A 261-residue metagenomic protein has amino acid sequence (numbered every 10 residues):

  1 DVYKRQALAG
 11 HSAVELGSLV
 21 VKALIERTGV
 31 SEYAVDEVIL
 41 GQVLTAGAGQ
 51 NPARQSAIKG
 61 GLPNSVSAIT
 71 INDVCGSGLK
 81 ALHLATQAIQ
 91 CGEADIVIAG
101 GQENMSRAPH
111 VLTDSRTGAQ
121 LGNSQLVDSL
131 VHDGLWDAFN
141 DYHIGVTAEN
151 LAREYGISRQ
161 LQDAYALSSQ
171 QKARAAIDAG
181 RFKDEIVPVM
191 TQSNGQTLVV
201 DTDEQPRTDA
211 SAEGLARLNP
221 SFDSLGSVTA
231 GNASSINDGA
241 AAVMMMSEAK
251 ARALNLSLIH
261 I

Functional and structural regions predicted by a protein language model:
V2-Q6, I259-I261: Conserved small/polar residues in nucleotide/adenosyl-binding loops
K4-R5, Q50-N51, R107-T113: Short acidic, glycine/serine/threonine-rich loops at helix termini
A9-L19, R27, L161-L254: N-terminal extracellular/periplasmic Venus flytrap/periplasmic-binding protein-like
H11, Q42-V97, F139-H143, D209-S235: Conserved catalytic cysteine-centered active-site region of acyl-thioester-dependent Claisen-condensing enzymes
G17, V21, T28-V30, G47 (+1 more regions): N-terminal cofactor/phosphate-binding cores enriched in small/glycine residues, especially glycine-rich loops such as
L24-A34, Y155-G156, A253-S257: Phosphate/pyrophosphate-binding loops at sites that engage ATP/ADP/AMP, CoA/4′-phosphopantetheine, polyphosphate
I71-E103, V146, A152-R181, A242-R252: Active-site-proximal alpha-helical scaffold in enzymes
I96-N150, E154: Flexible glycine-/small-residue-enriched beta->alpha junction loops that bind anionic phosphate/pyrophosphate groups
